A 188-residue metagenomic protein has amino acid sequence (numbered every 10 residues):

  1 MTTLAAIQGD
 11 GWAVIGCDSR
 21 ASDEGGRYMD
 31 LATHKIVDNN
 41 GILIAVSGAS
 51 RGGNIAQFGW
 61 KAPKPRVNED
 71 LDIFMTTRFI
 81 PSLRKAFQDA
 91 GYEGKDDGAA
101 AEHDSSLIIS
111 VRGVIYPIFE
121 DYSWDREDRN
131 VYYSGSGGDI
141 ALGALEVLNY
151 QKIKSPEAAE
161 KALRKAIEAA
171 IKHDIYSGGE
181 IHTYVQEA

Functional and structural regions predicted by a protein language model:
M1-A100, D125-K161, I175-H182, Q186: Conserved short S/T/G-enriched processing/targeting/catalytic segments and their helical context
A49, R112-V114, A188: Generic structural motif
A100-S134: Long, charge-patterned amphipathic alpha-helical coiled-coil/hairpin "stalk" segments used as oligomerization
V111-R112, K172-D174: A short, hydrophobic secondary-structure junction motif
A166-A169: Accessory, usually C-terminal, subdomains that scaffold auxiliary metal cofactors
